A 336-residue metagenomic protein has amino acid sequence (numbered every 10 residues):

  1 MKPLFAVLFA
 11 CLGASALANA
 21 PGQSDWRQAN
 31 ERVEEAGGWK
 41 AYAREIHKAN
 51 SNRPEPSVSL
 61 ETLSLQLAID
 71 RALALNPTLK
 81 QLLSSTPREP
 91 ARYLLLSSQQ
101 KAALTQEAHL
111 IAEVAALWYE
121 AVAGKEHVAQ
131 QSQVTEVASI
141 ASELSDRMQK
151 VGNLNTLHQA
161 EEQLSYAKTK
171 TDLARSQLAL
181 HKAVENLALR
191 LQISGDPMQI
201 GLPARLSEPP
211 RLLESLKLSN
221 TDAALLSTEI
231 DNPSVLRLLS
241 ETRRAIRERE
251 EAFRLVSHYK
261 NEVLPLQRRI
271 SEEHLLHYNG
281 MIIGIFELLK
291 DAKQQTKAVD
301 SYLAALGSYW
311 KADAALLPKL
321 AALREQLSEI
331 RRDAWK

Functional and structural regions predicted by a protein language model:
M1-L4: Positively charged n-region of N-terminal signal peptides that target proteins for export
C11-L17: N-terminal signal peptide c-region/cleavage motif recognized by signal peptidases
L17, I46-H47: Intrinsically disordered, low-complexity linker/tail regions enriched in polar/charged residues
A20-E34: Short N-terminal segments immediately surrounding and downstream of signal-peptide cleavage
N30, E34-A41, A49-W118, G201-T242 (+2 more regions): Bacterial Sec-pathway N-terminal export signals of envelope proteins
L67, A74, Q81-R92, Q99 (+8 more regions): Amphipathic alpha-helical coiled-coil segments
A103-T228, E248, A252: Periplasmic alpha-helical coiled-coil/stalk elements that build and connect Gram-negative outer-membrane
E185-M198, L202, E208-L216, S234 (+3 more regions): Acidic, low-complexity, intrinsically disordered peripheral segments
